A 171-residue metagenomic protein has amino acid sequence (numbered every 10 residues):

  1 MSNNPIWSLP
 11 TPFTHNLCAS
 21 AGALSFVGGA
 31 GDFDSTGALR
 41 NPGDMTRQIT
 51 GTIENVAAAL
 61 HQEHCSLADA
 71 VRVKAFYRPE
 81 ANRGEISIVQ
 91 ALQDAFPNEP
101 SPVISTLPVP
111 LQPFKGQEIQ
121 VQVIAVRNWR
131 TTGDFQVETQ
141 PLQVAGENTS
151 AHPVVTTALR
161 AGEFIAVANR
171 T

Functional and structural regions predicted by a protein language model:
M1-E54, A58-V71, Y77-T171: N-terminal presequence-like segments and the immediate start of the first folded domain
